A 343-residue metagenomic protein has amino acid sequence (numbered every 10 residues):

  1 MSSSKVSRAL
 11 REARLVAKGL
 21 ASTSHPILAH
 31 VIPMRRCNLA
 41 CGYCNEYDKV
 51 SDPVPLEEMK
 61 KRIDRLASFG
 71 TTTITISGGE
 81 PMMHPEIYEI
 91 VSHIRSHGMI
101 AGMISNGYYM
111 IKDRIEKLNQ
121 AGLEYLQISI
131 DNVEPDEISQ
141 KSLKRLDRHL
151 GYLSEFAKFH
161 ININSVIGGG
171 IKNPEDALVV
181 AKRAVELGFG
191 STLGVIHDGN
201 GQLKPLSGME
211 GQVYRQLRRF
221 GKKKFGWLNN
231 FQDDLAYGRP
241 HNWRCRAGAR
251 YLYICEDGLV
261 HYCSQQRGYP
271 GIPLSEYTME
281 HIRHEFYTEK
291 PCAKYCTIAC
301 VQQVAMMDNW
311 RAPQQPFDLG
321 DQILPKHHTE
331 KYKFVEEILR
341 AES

Functional and structural regions predicted by a protein language model:
S3-Y125, D318, L324-E330, S343: Conserved alpha-helical substructure of the radical SAM core
E12, D257-S343: Flexible mid-to-C-terminal extensions adjoining Fe-S/redox cofactors in radical SAM and related proteins
V16-L20, Y237-H241, I282: Short, P/G- and charge-enriched loop/turn segments at secondary-structure junctions
P26-I27, N38, G248-A249, G271 (+1 more regions): A structure-centric signal for secondary-structure junctions around beta-strands
V31, R35-N38, R239, F286 (+2 more regions): Processing junctions and N-termini across compartments
I32, V54, I100, E116 (+5 more regions): Radical SAM enzyme [4Fe-4S]-AdoMet core and its adjacent flexible, acidic and glycine-rich loops/tails across
R36, A40, C44-Y47, G248 (+3 more regions): Cys/His-rich metal-chelating microdomains
